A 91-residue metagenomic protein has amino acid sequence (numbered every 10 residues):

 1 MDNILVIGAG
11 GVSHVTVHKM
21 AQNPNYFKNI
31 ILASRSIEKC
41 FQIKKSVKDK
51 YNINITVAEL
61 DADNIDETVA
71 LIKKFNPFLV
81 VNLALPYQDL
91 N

Functional and structural regions predicted by a protein language model:
I4-V12: Conserved N-terminal Rossmann-fold NAD(P)-binding element of oxidoreductases
S13-V17: N-terminal Rossmann-fold NAD(P) dinucleotide-binding loop
M20: Aromatic pocket-lining residues of Rossmann-like dinucleotide-binding sites
N29-I31: Short beta-strand element of Class I
S36-K39: Helix N-cap at the beta1-alpha1 junction of Rossmann-like dinucleotide-binding domains, i.e., the first residues
I55-V57: Hydrophobic/aromatic anchor residues within beta-strands of the central parallel beta-sheet of Rossmann-like
E59-P77: Conserved Rossmann-fold cofactor-binding substructure of NAD(P)-dependent oxidoreductases
D66-E67, L79-N91: Beta-loop-alpha module in the N-terminal Rossmann-like domain of NAD(P)-dependent dehydrogenases, especially those
